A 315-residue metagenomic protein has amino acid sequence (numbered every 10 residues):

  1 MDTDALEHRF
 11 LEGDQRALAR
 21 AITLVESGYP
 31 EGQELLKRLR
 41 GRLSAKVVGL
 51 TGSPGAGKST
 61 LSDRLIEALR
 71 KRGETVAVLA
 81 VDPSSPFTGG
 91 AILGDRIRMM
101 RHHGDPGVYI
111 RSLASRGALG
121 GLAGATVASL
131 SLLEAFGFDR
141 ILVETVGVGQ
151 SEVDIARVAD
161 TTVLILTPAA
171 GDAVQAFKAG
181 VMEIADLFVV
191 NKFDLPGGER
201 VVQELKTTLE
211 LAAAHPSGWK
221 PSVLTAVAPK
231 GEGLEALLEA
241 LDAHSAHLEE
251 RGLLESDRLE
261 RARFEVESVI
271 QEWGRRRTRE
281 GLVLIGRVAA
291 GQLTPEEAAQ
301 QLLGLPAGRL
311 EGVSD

Functional and structural regions predicted by a protein language model:
D2-A56, S62-S151, I155-A173: Nucleotide-state-sensitive switch-loop elements of NTP-binding domains
D4-R9, Q15, L50, P54 (+9 more regions): Expand to "…catalyze enediolate/carbanion chemistry for C-C bond making/breaking, isomerization, decarboxylation
L6-E7, L113, V189, S222-A226 (+1 more regions): Short hinge/gating elements
I92, S129, D154, V158 (+5 more regions): Alpha-helical scaffold elements adjacent to nucleotide-binding pockets in ATP/GTP-utilizing enzyme cores
R140, T161, D186-L187, S222: Well-ordered beta-strand positions
P168-P196: Flexible active-site lid/hinge loop adjacent to a nucleotide/diphosphate and Mg2+-phosphate binding pocket
L187, F193-H247: Canonical P-loop GTPase G-domain recognition
T225, A236-L310: Long, well-ordered amphipathic alpha-helical subdomains in the mid-to-C-terminal portions of large enzyme subunits
